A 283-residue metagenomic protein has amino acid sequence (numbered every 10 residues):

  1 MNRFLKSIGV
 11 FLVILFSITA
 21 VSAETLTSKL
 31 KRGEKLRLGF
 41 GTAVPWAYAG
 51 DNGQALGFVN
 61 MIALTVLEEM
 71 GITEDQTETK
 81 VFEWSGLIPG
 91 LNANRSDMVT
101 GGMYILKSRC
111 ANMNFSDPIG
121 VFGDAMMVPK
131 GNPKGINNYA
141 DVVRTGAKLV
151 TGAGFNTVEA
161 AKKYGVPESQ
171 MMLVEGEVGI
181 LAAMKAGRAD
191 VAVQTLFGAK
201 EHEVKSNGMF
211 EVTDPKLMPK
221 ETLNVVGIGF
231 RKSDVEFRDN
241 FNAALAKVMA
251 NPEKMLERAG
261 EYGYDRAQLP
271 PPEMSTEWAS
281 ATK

Functional and structural regions predicted by a protein language model:
E24-G101, A111: Extracytoplasmic small-molecule ligand-binding "clamshell" domains of the periplasmic binding protein/Venus flytrap
T25, N156-M172, E211-V212, A243-K283: Ligand-binding clefts/hinges and TM-proximal coupling segments of bilobed small-molecule sensing domains
K29-L30, K130-K148: Flexible hinge/capping segments at coil-to-helix
G41-T42, V121-A125, V204-L245, D265-K283: Periplasmic-binding protein-like
D51-N52, A63-D75, F155-V174, E203-G208 (+1 more regions): Ligand-binding cleft/hinge of the Venus flytrap
N60-M70, N132, A140, F155 (+1 more regions): Extended ligand-binding regions for polar small-molecule ligands
T77-P89, K134, M171-A186, F197: Short helix-initiation/N-cap motifs at beta->coil->alpha
G86, G102-A111, A160-K163, D190-T222: A ligand-binding cleft/hinge motif common to bilobed small-molecule-binding domains
